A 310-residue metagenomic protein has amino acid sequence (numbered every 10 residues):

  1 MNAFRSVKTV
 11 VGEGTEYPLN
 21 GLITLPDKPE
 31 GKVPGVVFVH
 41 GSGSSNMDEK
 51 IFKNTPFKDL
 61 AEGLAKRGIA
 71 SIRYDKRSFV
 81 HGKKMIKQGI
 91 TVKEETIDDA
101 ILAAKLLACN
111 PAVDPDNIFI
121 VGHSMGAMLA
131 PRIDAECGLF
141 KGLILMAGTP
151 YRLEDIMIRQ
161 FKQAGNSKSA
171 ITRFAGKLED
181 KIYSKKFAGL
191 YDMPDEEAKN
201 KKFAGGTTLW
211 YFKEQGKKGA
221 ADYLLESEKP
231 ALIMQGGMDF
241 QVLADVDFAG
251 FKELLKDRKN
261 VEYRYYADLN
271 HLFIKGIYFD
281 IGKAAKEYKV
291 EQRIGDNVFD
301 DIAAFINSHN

Functional and structural regions predicted by a protein language model:
M1-G31: N-terminal cap/lid segment of alpha/beta-hydrolase-fold proteins
P29-G63: Short, surface-exposed "cap/lid" segments of acyl-processing enzymes
G89-N110: Alpha/beta-hydrolase active-site loop
L106-A164: Primarily recognizes the serine-hydrolase "nucleophile elbow" in alpha/beta-hydrolase and SGNH/GDSL folds
I144-E226: Accessory cap/linker subdomain of secreted extracellular hydrolases
S227, I233-Q235: Short beta-strand/loop motif that positions the catalytic acidic residue of the alpha/beta-hydrolase fold
F240-D247: Conserved alpha/beta-hydrolase "acid-adjacent" motif
L272-F273, Y278-N310: Catalytic active-site module of serine/aspartate enzymes centered on a nucleophile-bearing elbow/loop
